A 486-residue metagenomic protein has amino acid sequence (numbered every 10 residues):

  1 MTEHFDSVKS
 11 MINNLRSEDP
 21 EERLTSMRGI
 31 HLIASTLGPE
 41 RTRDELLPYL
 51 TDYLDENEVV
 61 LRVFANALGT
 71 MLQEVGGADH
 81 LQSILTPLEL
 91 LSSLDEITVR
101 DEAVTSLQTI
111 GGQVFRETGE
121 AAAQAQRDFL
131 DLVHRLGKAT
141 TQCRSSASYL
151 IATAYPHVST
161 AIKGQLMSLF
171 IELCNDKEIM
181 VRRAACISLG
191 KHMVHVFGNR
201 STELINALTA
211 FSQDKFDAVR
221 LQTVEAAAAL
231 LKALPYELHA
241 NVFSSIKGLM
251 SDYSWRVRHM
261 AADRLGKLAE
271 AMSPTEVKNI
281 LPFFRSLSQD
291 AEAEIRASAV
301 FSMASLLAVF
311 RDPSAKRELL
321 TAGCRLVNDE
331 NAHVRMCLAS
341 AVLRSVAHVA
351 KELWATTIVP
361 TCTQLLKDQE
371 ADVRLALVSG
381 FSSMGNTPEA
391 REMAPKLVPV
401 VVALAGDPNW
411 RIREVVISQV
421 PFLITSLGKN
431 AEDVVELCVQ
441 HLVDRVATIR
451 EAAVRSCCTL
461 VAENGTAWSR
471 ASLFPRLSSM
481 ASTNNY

Functional and structural regions predicted by a protein language model:
M1-H31: N-terminal "cap/leader" segments of large eukaryotic alpha-helical scaffolds
E3-I12, E40-D55, A78-S92, T118-L136 (+9 more regions): HEAT/HEAT-like alpha-solenoid repeats
E18-D19, E56-E58, D95-E96, A139-T140 (+9 more regions): Short inter-helical turns and helix N-cap capping residues of alpha-solenoid HEAT/ARM repeat scaffolds
R28-L32, N66-T70, T86, T105-T109 (+18 more regions): Residue-level signature of alpha-solenoid helical repeat scaffolds
I33-E40, Y53, T70-A78, I110-E117 (+9 more regions): Residue-level signature of the C-terminal ends
V59-L136, Q142, Y155: A generic tandem-repeat structural signature
E120, V133, A139-G164, F170-V181 (+6 more regions): Solenoidal tandem-repeat scaffolds enriched in leucines and small polar residues
